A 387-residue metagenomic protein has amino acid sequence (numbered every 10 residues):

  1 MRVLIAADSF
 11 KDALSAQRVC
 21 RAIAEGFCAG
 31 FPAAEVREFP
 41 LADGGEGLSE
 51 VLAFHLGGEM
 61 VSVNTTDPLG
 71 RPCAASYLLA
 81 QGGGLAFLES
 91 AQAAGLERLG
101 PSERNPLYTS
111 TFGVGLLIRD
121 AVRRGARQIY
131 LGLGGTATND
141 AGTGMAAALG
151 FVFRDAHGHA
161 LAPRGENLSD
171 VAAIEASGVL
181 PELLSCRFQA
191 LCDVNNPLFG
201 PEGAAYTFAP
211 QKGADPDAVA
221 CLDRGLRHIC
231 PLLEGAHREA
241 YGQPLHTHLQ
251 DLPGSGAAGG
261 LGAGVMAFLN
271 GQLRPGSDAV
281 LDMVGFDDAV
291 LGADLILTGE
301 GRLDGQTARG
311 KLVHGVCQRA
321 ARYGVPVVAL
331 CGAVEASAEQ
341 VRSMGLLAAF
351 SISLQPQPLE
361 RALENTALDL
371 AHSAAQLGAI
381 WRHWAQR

Functional and structural regions predicted by a protein language model:
M1-L133, A137-R387: N-terminal loops that bind phosphate or other acidic moieties and the adjacent beta-alpha structural core
